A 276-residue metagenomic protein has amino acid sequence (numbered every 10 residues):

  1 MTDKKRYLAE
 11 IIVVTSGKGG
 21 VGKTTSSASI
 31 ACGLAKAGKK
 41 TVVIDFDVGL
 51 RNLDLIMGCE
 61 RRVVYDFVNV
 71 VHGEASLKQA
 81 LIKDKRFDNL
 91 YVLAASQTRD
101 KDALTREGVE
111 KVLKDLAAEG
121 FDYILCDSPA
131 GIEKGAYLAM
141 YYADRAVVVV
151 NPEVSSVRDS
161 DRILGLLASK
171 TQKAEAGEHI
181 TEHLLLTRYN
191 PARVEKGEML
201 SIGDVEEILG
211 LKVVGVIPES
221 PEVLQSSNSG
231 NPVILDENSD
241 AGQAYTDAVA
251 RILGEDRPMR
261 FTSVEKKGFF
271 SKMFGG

Functional and structural regions predicted by a protein language model:
M1-Y7, A80, L93: Extended, non-globular alpha-helical segments
T2-K5, Q172-G276: C-terminal lobe/tail of nucleotide-utilizing enzymes
I11-S76, Y123: Walker A/P-loop NTP-binding active-site region of P-loop NTPases, recognizing the glycine-rich GxxxxGKT/S
S16, D45, A94-Q97, S128 (+2 more regions): Flexible glycine-/small-residue-rich
C32, K114, Y137-L138: Alpha-helical segments flanking ligand/cofactor-binding loops in enzyme cores
F46-A118, S227-S229: P-loop/Walker-type NTP enzyme "switch/lid" segment
V64, K78, R106, E110 (+5 more regions): Amphipathic alpha-helical transducer elements in NTP-driven molecular machines
A118-E119, Y123, P129-V214, Q225: Conserved catalytic-core segment of NTP-binding enzymes
